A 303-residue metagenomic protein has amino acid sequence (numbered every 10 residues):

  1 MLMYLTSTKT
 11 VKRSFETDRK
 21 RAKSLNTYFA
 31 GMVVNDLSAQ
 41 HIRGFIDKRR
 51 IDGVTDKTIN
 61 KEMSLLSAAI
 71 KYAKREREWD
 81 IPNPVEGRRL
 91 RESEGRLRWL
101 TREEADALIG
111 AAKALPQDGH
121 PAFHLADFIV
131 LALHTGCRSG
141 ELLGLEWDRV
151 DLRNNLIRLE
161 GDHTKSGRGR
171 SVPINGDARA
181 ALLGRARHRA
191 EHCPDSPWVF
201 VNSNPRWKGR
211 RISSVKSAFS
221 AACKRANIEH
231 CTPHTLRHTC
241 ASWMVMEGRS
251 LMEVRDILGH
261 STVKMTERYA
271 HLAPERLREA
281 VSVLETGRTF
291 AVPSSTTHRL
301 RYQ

Functional and structural regions predicted by a protein language model:
M1-G53, A69-Y72: Basic/aromatic-enriched alpha-helical hairpins
K57, R75, V130, H134-E141 (+3 more regions): C-terminal catalytic core of tyrosine-transesterase DNA break-rejoin enzymes
N60-E62, R75, W79-S139, L143 (+5 more regions): Basic, Lys/Arg- and aromatic-enriched nucleic-acid-binding interface segment
S67-I70, K74, P274-L277: C-terminal flanking helix
E94, T164-G184, D195-A221, T232: C-terminal catalytic core of Y-nucleophile DNA break-rejoin enzymes
W99, R158-G167, L258-V283: Catalytic-site neighborhood detector that most strongly recognizes the C-terminal catalytic loop/helix of tyrosine
G110, A114, R187-H188, H192 (+3 more regions): C-terminal secondary-structure termini that scaffold catalytic or DNA-interacting sites
R149-L156, E229-H230, R249-R268, E279 (+1 more regions): Short, polar N-cap/turn motifs at the start of nucleic acid-interacting alpha helices
